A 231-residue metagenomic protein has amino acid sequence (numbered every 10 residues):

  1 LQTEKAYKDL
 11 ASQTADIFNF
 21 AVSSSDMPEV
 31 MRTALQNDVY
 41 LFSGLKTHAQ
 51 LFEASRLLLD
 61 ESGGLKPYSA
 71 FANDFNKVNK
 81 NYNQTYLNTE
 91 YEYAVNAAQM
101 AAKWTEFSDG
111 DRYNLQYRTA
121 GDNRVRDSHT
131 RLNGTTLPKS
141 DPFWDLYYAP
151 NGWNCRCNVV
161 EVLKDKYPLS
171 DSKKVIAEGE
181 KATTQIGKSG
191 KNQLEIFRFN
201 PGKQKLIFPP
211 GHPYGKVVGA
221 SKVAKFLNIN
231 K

Functional and structural regions predicted by a protein language model:
L1-G152, V160-K231: Domain-core detector
